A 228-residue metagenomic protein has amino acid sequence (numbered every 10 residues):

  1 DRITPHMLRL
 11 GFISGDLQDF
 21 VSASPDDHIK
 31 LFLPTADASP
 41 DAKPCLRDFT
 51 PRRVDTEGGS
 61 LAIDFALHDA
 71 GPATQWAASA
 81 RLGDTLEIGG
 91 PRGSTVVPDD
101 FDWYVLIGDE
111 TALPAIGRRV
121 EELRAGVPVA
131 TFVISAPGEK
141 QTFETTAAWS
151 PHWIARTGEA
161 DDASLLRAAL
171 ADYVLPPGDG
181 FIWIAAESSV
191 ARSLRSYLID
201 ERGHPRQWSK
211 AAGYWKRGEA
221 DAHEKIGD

Functional and structural regions predicted by a protein language model:
D1-D228: Extended, composition-driven regions rather than compact fold-specific motifs
